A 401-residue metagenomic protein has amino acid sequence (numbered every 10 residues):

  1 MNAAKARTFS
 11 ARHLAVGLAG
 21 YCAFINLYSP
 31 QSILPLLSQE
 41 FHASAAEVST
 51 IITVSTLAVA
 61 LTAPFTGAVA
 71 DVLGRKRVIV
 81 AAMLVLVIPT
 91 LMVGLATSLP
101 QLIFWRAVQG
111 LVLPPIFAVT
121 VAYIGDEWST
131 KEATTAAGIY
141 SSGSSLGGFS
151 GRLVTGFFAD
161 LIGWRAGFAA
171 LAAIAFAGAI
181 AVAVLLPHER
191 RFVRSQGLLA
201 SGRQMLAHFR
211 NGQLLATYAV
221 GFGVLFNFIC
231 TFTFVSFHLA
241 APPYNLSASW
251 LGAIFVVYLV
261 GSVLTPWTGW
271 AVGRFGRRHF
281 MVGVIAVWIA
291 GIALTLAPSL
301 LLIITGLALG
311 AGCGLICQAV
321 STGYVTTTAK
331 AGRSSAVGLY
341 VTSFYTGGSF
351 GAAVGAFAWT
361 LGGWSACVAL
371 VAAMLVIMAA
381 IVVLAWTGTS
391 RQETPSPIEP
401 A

Functional and structural regions predicted by a protein language model:
N2-R7, P187-Y218: Juxtamembrane intracellular "pre-TM" segments in multi-pass secondary transporters
H42, G74, L95-Q101, S129 (+1 more regions): Helix-breaking motifs and short loop linkers at transmembrane-helix boundaries and internal kinks in secondary membrane
L61-P100: Conserved MFS/SLC helix-loop-helix module at the cytosolic interface between two early adjacent transmembrane helices
A63-G74, V263-R277, W359: Helix-to-loop junctions at the C-terminal end of transmembrane segments in multipass secondary transporters
P89, P100-Q109, L301-L309: Paired small-residue
Q101, T130-E132, I139-L186: Helix-loop-helix hairpin linking two adjacent transmembrane segments in secondary transporters
W105-L146: Cytoplasmic helix-loop-helix junction between adjacent transmembrane helices in 12-TM secondary transporters
R278-S321: C-terminal transmembrane helical hairpin of 12-TM major facilitator-type secondary transporters
